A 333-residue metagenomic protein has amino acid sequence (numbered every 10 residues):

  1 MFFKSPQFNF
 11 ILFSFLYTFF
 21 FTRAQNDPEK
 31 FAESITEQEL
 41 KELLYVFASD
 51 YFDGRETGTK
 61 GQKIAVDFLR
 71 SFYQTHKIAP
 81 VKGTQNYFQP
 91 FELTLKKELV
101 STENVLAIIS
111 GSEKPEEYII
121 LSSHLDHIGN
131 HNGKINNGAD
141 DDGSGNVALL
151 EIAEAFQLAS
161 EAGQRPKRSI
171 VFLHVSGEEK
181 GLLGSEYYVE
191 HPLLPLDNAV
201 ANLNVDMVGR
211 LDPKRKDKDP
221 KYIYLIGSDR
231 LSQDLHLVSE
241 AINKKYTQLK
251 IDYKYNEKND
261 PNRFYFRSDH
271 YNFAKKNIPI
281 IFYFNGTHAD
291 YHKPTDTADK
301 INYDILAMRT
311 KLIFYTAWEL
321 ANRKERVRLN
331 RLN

Functional and structural regions predicted by a protein language model:
M1-P28: Bacterial Sec-dependent N-terminal signal peptides
D27-S34, D50-K60, E92-T94, G133-D142 (+4 more regions): Second-shell loop/turn segments in exported
E29, S34-I64, H76, P80 (+3 more regions): N-terminal capping segment at the start of a domain
F47, Y73, L95-N132: Acidic/His- and Gly-rich active-site-bordering loop/insert found across diverse amide/peptide-bond hydrolases
R55-I109: A non-catalytic alpha/beta surface segment that caps or lines the substrate-entry region of metallo-dependent hydrolase
V105-A107, L121-K180, I313: Alpha-helical metal-binding/catalytic segments enriched in His/Glu/Asp
E154, F284-N333: His/Asp/Glu-rich mid-to-C-terminal helical/loop segments that flank catalytic regions of hydrolases
V175-I280, R328: Metal-dependent peptidase/peptidase-like ectodomains
